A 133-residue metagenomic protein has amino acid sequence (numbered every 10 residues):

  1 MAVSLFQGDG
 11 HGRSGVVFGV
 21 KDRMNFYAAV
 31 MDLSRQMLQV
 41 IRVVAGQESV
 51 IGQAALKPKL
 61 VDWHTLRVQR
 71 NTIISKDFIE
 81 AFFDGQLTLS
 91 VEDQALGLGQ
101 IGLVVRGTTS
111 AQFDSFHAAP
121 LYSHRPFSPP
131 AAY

Functional and structural regions predicted by a protein language model:
M1-V3, V61-I73, D77-A81: Short tryptophan-centered beta-strand motifs in secreted/extracellular beta-sheet-rich domains of glycan-recognition
M1-V43, R106: Secretory/extracellular carbohydrate-interaction modules and structurally similar beta-sandwich "look-alikes"
G12-S14, Y27, Q36-L38, R70 (+2 more regions): Short beta-strand/loop motifs in extracellular/secreted proteins, especially within beta-sandwich accessory domains
V16, A28, I51-P58, V91 (+1 more regions): Beta-strand-rich interaction surfaces with strong enrichment in secreted/lumenal proteins
M24-F26, Q47-Q53, Q86-V91, P126: Surface-exposed loop/edge segments in extracytoplasmic proteins
V44-R67: Short, aromatic/His-centered strand-loop micro-motif at the edge of beta-sheets
A55, E80-V105: Short, solvent-exposed beta-strand-to-loop segments that form ligand-recognition rims of beta-rich domains
D93-Y133: Ligand-recognition surfaces built from glycine- and aromatic
